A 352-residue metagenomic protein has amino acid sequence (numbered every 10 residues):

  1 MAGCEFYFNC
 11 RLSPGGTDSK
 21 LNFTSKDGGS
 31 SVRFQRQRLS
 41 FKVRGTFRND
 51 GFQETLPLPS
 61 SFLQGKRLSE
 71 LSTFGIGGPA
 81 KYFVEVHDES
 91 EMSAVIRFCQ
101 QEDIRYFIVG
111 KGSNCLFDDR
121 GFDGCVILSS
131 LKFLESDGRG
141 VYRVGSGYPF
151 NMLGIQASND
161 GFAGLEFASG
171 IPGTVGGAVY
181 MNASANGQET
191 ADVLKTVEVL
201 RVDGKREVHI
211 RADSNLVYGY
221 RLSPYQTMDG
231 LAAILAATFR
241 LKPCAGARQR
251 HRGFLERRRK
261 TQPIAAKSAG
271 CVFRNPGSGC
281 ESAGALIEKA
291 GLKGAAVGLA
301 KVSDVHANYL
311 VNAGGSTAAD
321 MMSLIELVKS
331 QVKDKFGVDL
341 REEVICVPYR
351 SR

Functional and structural regions predicted by a protein language model:
M1-F41, G45: N-terminal chloroplast transit peptides
T46-A178, A185: Anion-binding (especially nucleotide phosphate/pyrophosphate-binding) glycine-rich loop and adjoining beta-alpha core
Q64, C115, L200-E326, S330-R352: Phosphate/pyrophosphate- and phosphate-bearing ligand-binding catalytic cores of soluble enzymes
E102, V109-K111, V193, A266-K267 (+1 more regions): Short, basic and Ser/Thr-rich N-terminal targeting/leader segments
N114-C115, G154-Q156, L165-S169, N182-E189 (+3 more regions): A generic local secondary-structure boundary/capping motif
F133-E135, K195-L200: Short polybasic amphipathic segments
S158, G176-T190, E207-H209, N215 (+1 more regions): Core subunits and conserved enzymes of cellular information-processing and envelope-translocation systems across
